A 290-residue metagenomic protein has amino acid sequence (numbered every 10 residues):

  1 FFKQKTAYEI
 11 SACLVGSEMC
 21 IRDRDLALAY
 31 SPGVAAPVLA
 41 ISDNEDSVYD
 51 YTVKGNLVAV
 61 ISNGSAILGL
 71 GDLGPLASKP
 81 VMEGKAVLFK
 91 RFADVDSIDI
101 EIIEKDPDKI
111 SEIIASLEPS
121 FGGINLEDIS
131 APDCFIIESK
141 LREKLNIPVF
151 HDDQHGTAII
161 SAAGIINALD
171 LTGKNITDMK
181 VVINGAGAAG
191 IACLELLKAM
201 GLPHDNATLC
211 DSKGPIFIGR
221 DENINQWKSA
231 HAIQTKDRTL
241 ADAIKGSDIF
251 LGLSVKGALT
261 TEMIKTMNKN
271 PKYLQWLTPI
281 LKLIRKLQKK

Functional and structural regions predicted by a protein language model:
Q4-I21: Short, small-residue-biased leader/transition segments that mark boundaries at the very start of proteins
L14, E118, I176, A243-I244 (+1 more regions): A short, aliphatic-rich alpha-helical micro-motif
S17-E18, R22-V149: N-terminal ligand-binding/catalytic initiation module
V38-L39, Y51, L68-G71, A192 (+3 more regions): Short helix/loop capping segments that flank catalytic or ligand/cofactor-binding pockets
L68, L73-A93, L145, H151 (+2 more regions): Glycine-rich phosphate/diphosphate-binding loop of Rossmann-like nucleotide-binding domains
F121, S247, N270-P271: Short, well-ordered alpha-helix to beta-strand connector turns
E127, G252-L253, W276: Short, well-ordered coil/turn residues at beta-beta hairpins and beta-strand->alpha-helix junctions within
A258-N268, K272, W276-K290: Rossmann-fold NAD(P)-binding glycine/threonine-rich loop
